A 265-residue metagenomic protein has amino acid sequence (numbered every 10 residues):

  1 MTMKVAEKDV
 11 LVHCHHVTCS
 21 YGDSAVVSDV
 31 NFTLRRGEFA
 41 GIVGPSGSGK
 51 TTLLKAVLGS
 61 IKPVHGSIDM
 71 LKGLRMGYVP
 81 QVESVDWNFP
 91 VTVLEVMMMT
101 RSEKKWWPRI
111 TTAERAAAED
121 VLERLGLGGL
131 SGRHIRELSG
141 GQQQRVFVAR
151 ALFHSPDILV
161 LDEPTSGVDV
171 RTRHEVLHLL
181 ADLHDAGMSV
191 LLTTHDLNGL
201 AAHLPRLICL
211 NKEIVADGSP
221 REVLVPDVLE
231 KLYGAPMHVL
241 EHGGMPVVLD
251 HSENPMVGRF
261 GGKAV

Functional and structural regions predicted by a protein language model:
L58: Helix-to-loop junction immediately C-terminal to a conserved catalytic motif
M98, T112-L130: Conserved ABC ATPase "signature" region
H134-L138, Q142: Conserved ABC ATPase signature
L159-D162: Catalytic Walker B motif of ABC-type/P-loop ATPase nucleotide-binding domains
V170-T172: Helix N-cap at the start of a conserved alpha-helix in ABC-type nucleotide-binding domains
V225-P226, L232-V265: ABC ATPase nucleotide-binding domains
